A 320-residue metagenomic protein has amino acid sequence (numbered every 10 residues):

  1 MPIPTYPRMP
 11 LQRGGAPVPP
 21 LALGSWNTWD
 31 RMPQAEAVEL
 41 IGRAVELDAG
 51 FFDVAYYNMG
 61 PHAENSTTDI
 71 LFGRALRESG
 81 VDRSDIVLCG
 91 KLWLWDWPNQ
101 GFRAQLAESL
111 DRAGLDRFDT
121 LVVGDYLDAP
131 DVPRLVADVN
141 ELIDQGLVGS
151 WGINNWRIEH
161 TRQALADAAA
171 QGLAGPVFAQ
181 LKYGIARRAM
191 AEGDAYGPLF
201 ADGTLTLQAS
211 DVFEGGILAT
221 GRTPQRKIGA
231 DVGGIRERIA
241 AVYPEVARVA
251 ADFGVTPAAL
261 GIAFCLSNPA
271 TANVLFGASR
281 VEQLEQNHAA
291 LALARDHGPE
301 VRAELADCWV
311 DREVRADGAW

Functional and structural regions predicted by a protein language model:
M1-S84: N-terminal binding-site loop/beta-alpha segment at the start of enzyme catalytic domains that lines or forms
T5, Y126-A319: Beta/alpha (TIM)-barrel catalytic core signal, keyed to glycine-rich beta->alpha loops juxtaposed to Asp/Glu that bind
L11, L23, A37, A44 (+10 more regions): Conserved, mostly hydrophobic/aromatic
Q12-P17, V45-E46, G73-D85, A107-D116 (+3 more regions): Acidic (Asp/Glu)-rich catalytic clusters
G24-A35, G90-Q100, G124-D125, A129-P130: Active-site mouth loops of central-metabolism enzymes
M32-A44, P98-G114, V132, E159-A166: Short, acidic/polar
E36-E39, N65-L71, R103-Q105, P133-D138 (+1 more regions): Charged helix-capping and loop-helix junction motifs
D111-P130: Active-site groove signature of glycoside hydrolases
